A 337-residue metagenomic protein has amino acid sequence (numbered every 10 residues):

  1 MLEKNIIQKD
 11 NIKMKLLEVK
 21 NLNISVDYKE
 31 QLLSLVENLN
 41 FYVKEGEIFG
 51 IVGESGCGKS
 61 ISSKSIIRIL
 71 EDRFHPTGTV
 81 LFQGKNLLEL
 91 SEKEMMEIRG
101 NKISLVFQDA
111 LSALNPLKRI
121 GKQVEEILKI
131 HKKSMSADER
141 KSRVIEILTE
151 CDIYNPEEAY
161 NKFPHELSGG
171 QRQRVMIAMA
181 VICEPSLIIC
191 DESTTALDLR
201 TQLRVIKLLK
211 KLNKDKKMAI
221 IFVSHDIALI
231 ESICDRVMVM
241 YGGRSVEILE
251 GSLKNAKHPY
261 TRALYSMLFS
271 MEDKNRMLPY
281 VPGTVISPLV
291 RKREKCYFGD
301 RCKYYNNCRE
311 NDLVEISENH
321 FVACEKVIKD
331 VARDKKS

Functional and structural regions predicted by a protein language model:
V52-G53: The feature captures the beta-strand-to-loop junction immediately N-terminal to the Walker
H75-N86: Conserved ABC transporter NBD signature motif
D138-E158, Y265-S266: Conserved ABC ATPase "signature" region
K162-L167, Q171: Conserved ABC ATPase signature
I182-S186: A short, proline-enriched helix->beta-strand linker immediately N-terminal to the Walker B motif in ABC-type P-loop
L197-R276: P-loop NTP-binding/switch modules centered on Walker-like glycine-rich loops
L249-K336: Charged, flexible cofactor/metal-binding loops and thiol motifs
